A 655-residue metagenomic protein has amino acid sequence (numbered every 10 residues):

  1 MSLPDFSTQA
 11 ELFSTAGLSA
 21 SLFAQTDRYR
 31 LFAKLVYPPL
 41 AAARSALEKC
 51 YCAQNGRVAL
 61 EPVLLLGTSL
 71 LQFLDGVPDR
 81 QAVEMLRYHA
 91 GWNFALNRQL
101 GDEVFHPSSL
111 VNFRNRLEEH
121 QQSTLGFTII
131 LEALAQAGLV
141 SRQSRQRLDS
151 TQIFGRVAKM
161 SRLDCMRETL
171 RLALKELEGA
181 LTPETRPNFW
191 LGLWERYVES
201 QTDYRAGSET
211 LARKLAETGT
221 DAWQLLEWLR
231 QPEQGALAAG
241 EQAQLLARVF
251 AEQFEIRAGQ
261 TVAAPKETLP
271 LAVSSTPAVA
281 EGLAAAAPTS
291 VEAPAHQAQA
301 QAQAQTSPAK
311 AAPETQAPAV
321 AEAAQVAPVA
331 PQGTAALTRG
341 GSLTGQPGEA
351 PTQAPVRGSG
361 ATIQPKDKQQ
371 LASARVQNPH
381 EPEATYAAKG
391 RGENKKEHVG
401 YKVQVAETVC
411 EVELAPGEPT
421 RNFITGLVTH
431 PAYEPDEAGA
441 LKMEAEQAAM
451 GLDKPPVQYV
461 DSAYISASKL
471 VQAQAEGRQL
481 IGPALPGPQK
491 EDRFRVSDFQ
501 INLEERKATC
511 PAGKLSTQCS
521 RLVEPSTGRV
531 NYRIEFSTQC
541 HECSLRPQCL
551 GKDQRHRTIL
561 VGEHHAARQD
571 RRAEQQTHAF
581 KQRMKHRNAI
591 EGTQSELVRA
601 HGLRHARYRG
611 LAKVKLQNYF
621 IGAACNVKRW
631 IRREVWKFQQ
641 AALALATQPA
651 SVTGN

Functional and structural regions predicted by a protein language model:
M1-Q54: Basic, low-complexity segments
P4, E48-P62, G67, L71-G126 (+1 more regions): Trp/Phe/Arg-rich N-terminal binding region typifying the photolyase-homology
S19, V36-A42, Y51-N55, D102-E103 (+3 more regions): Short hydrophobic/aromatic-rich motifs at helix boundaries and adjacent loops
S21-Q25, R57-L60, N394-K395: Short secondary-structure boundary/capping segments within folded domains
Q81, E103, V111-N655: Anion-binding and metal-coordination hotspots
